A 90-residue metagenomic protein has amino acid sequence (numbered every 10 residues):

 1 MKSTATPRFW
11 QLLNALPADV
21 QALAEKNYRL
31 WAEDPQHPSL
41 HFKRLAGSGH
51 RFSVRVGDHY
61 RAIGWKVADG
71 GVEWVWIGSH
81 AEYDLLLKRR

Functional and structural regions predicted by a protein language model:
M1-N27: Arg/Lys-rich, positively charged N-terminal/basic patches that mediate binding to nucleic acids
K2-T4, V56-R90: Enriched for short, Lys/Arg-rich terminal
W10, Y28-W31, W74-W76: Tryptophan-centered motif/residue detector
Q11, P35-L40, G78-A81: Residue-level signal for pocket-adjacent positions within structured domains
A18, Q36-S39, I63: Hydrophobic residues in alpha-helical membrane-spanning segments
E25-N27, L45-S48, H80-A81, L85: Short, charge- and proline-biased low-complexity linear segments that act as flexible interaction/docking motifs
R29-V54: A short, surface-exposed loop/turn module that caps and links secondary-structure elements
